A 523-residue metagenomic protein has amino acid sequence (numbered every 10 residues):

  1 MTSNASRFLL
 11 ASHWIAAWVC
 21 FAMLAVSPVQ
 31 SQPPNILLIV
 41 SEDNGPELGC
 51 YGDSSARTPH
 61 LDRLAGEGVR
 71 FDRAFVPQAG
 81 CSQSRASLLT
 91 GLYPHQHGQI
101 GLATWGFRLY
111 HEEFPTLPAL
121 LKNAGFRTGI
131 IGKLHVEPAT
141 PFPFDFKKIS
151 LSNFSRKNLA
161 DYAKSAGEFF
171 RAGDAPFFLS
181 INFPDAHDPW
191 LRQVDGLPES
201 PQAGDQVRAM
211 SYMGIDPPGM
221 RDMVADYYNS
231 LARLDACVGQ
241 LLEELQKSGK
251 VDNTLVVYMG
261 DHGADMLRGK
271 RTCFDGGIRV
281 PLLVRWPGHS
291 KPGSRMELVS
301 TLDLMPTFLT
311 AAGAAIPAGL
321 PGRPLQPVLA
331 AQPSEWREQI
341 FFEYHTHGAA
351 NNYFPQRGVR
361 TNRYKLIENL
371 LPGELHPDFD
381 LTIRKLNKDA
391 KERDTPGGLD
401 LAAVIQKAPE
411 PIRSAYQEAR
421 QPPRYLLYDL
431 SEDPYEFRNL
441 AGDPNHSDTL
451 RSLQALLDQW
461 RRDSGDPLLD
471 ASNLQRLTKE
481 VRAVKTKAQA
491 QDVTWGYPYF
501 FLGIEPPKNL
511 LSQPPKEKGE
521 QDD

Functional and structural regions predicted by a protein language model:
M1-A11: N-terminal secretory signal peptides that target proteins for export/translocation
S6-F8, V19, D522: Intrinsically disordered and other compositionally biased segments
A11-A25: Bacterial N-terminal signal peptides
M23, P28-A419, P423-Y425, P434-A455 (+2 more regions): Formylglycine-dependent sulfatase
L457-G465: A short, conserved beta-to-alpha structural element at the edge of catalytic cores that scaffolds binding
D470-A483: Short, charged, surface-exposed hinge/linker loops at domain edges that act as mobile lids or interdomain connectors
